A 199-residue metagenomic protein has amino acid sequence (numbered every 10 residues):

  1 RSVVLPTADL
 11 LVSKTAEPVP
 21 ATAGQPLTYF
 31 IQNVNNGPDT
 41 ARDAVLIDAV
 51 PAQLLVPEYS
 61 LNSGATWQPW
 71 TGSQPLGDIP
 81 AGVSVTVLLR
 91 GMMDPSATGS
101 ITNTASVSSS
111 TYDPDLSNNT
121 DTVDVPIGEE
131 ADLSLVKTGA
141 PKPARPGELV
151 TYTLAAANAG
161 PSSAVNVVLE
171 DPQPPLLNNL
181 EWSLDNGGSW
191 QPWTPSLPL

Functional and structural regions predicted by a protein language model:
R1-L199: Exported/extracytosolic protein signature
